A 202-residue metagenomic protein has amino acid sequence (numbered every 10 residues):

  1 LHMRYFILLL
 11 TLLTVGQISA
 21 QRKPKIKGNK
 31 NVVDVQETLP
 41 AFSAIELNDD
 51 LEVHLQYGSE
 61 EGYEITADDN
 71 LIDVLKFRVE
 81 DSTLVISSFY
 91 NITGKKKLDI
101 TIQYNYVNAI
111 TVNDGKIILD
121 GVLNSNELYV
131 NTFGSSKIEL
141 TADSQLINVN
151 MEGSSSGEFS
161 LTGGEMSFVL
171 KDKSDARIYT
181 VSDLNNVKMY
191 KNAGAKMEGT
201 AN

Functional and structural regions predicted by a protein language model:
L1-K27: Bacterial Sec-dependent N-terminal signal peptides
Q21-N91, K95-T101, A109, D120: Short linear S-[DN]-x-LW-Φ motif typified by the pepsin-like aspartic protease active-site region
V35-Q36, S43-L55, G94-I102, V107-N202: Extended, compositionally simple hydrophobic/Ser/Thr-rich segments that build repetitive fibrous architectures
